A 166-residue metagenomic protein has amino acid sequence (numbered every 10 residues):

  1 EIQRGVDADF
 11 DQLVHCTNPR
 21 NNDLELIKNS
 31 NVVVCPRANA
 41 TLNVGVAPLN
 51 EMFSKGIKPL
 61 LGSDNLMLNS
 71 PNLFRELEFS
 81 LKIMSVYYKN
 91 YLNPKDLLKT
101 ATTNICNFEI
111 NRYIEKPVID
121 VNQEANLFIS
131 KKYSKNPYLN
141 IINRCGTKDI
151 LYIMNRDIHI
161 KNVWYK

Functional and structural regions predicted by a protein language model:
E1-M67: Active-site core of metal-dependent hydrolases
D7-D9, V118, E124: Short loop/turn motifs at secondary-structure junctions
D7-F10, N29, Y91, T147 (+1 more regions): Alpha-helix termination/capping residues and helix-transition junctions
L13, V32, D64, L77 (+3 more regions): Divalent metal-coordination and catalytic microenvironments
N29, S54-K58, K116, E124-A125 (+2 more regions): Active-site lining segments that contact anionic ligands and/or coordinate catalytic metals
P48-E51, R75-E78, R144: Short low-complexity, flexible loop/linker segments enriched in glycine and/or proline with clustered acidic
G56-K58, L66-N72, F79-E115: C-terminal structural cap/anchor segments
Q123-K166: C-terminal cap of metal-dependent C-N hydrolases
